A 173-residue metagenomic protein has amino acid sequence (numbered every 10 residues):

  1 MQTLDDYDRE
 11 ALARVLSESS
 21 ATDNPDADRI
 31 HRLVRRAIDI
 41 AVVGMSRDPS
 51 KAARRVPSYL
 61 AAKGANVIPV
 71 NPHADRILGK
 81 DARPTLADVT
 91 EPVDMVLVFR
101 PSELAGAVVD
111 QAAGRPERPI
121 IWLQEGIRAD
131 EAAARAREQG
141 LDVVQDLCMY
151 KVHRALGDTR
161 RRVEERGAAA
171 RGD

Functional and structural regions predicted by a protein language model:
M1-S17: Helix-enriched interaction subdomains in cytosolic or periplasmic regions, typified by TIR/SEFIR signaling/NADase cores
S20-D26, R76-E91, L97-A107: Glycine-rich, highly charged phosphate/nucleotide-binding loops
R36, E91-P92: Alpha-helix C-terminal capping/helix-to-coil transition sites in glycosyltransferase folds
A41-V43: Conserved beta-strand elements of the Class I
S46, S50, P57-L78: NAD(P)-binding Rossmann-fold cofactor-contacting core
D94-M95, I120: Structural motif
A112-A136: ADP-ribose/adenylate-binding Rossmann-like module
V152-D173: A charged, well-structured terminal subsegment
